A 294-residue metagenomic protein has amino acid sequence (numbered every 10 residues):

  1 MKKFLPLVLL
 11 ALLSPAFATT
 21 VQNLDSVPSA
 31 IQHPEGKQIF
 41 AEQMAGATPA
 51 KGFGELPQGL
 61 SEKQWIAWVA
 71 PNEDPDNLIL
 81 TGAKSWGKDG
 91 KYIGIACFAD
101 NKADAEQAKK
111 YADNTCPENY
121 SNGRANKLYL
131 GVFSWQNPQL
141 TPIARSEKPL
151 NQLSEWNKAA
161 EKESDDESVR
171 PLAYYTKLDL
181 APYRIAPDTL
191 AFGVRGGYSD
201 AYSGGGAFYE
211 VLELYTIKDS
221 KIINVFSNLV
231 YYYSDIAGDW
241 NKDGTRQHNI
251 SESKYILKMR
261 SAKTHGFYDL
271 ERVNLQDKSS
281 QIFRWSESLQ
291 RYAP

Functional and structural regions predicted by a protein language model:
F4-L13: Sec-dependent N-terminal signal peptides
A18-G87, G205-P294: Acidic, small-residue rich beta-repeat scaffolds with periodic aromatic anchors
G87-D100, R184-S199, A262-E271: Acidic/hydrophobic-patterned starts of short beta strands in beta-sheet-rich repeat architectures
Q107-R124, A201-A207: Short consensus segments that form the blades of beta-propeller domains, in both extracellular/periplasmic
G123-W135, F208-D219: Beta-propeller blade signature
F133-K148, I217-S227: Surface-exposed loop/turn elements that mediate protein-protein interactions on large endomembrane-trafficking
Q152-A159, E163-K177, D235-A237: Repeat-based blade/solenoid architectures
R170-F208, L212: Eukaryote-skewed repeat-based solenoidal scaffolds used as protein-protein interaction platforms, primarily
